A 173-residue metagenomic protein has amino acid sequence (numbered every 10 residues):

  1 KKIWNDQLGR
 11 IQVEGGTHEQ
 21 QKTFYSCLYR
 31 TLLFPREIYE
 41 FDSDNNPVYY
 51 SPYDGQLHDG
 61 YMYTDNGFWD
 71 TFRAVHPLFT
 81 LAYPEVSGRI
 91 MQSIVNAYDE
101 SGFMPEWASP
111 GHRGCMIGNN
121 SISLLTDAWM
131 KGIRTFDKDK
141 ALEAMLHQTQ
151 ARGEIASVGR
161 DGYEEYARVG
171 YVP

Functional and structural regions predicted by a protein language model:
K1-M62, F103-E106, R134-I155: Acidic/polar, glycine-enriched structural segments that form the non-catalytic walls/loops of the carbohydrate-binding
N5, N45-N46, N66, N96 (+1 more regions): Detector for Asparagine
G15, Y61-M62, L78-A82, G111: Hydrophobic alpha-helical bundle architecture
E19-T23, Y61-D70, R113-S121: Secondary-structure capping and boundary motifs in well-ordered enzyme cores
F24-F41, T64-S87, T126-K131: Alpha-helical support elements that line or immediately flank enzyme active sites and cofactor-binding pockets
L57-G60, I90-I94: Short, functional N-terminal and low-complexity linear motifs
L57-G60, T71, V75, S109 (+1 more regions): Flexible glycine/proline-enriched surface loops and loop-helix/loop-strand junctions
V86, S93-I94, Y98-P173: Active-site cavity-forming subdomains of large catalytic enzyme subunits
